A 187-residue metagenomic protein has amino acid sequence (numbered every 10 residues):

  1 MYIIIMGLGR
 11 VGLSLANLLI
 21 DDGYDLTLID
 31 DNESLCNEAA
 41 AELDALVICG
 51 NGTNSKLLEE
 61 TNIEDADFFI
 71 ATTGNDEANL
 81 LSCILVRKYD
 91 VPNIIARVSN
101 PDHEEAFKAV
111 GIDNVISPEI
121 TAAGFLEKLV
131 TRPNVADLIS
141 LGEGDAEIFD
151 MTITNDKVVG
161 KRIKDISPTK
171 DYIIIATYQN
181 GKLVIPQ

Functional and structural regions predicted by a protein language model:
M1-Q187: Cytosolic regulatory regions of ion transport systems
